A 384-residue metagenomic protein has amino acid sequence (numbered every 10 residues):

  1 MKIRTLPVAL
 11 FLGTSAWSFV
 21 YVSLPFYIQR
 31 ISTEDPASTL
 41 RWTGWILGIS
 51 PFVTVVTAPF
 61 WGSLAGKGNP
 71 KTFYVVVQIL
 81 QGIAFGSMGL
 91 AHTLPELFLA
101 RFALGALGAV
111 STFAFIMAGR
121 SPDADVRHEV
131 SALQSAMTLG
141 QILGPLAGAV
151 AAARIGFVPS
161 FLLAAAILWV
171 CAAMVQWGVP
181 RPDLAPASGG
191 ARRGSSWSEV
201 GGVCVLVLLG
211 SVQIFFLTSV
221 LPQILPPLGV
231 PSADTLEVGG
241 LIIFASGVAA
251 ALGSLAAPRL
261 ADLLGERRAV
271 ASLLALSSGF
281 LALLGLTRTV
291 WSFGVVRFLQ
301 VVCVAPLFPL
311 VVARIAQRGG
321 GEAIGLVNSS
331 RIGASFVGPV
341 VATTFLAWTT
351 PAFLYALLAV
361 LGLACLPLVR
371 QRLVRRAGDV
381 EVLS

Functional and structural regions predicted by a protein language model:
F11, P95-A109, L208, S292-P306: Hydrophobic core of transmembrane alpha-helices in multi-pass small-molecule transporters, especially MFS/SLC-type
S23-L40, S219-E237: Short amphipathic helix-loop junctions that connect adjacent transmembrane helices in Major Facilitator Superfamily/SLC
W45-W61, F244-A256: Central cavity-lining transmembrane alpha-helices of secondary-active solute carriers, predominantly the Major
V56-G89, A261-L264: Conserved MFS/SLC helix-loop-helix module at the cytosolic interface between two early adjacent transmembrane helices
I79-H92, L276-R288: C-terminal ends and interior cores of transmembrane alpha-helices in multi-pass membrane transporters/permeases
A100-M137, R318: Cytoplasmic helix-loop-helix junction between adjacent transmembrane helices in 12-TM secondary transporters
R267-V311: C-terminal transmembrane helical hairpin of 12-TM major facilitator-type secondary transporters
G321-W348: A late C-terminal transmembrane helix in Major Facilitator Superfamily
